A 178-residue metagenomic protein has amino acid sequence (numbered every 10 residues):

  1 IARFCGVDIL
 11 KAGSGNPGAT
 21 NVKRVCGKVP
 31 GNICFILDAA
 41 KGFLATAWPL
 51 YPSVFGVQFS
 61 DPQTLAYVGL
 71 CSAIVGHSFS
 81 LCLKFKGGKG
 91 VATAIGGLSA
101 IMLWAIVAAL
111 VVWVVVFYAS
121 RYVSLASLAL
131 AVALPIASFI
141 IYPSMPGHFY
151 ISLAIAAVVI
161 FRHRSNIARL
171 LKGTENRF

Functional and structural regions predicted by a protein language model:
I1-P30, G87, A168-F178: Cytosolic, membrane-interface loops and tails of multi-pass inner-membrane proteins
A2, L37, K41, A45 (+10 more regions): Alpha-helical transmembrane segments in multi-pass membrane proteins
A2-R3, I74-K84, V116-V123: Transmembrane alpha-helix interface/packing and boundary motifs in multi-pass membrane proteins, characterized by
I9-A19, C82-I95, Y122-L130: Short, non-helical or kinked segments that cap or interrupt transmembrane helices
K23-G27, P49-S53, S72, G90-S120 (+1 more regions): Interfacial segments of multi-pass membrane proteins
R24-L50, T64, L83, A108: Multi-pass membrane catalytic core of lipid/isoprenoid biosynthesis enzymes
L44-V68, S99-A105, F139-I151: Helix-coil boundary and interhelical linker segments in multi-pass alpha-helical membrane proteins
V107, V123-L130, S144-I155: Loop-to-transmembrane alpha-helix initiation sites
